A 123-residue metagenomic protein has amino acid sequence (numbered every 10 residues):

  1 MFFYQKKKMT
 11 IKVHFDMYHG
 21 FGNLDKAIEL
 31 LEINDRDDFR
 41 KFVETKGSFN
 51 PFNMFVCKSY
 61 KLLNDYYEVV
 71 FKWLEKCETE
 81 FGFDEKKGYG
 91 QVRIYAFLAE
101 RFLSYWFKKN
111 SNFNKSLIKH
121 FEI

Functional and structural regions predicted by a protein language model:
M1-I123: ER/Golgi luminal nucleotide-sugar-dependent glycosyltransferases, focusing on the catalytic module
